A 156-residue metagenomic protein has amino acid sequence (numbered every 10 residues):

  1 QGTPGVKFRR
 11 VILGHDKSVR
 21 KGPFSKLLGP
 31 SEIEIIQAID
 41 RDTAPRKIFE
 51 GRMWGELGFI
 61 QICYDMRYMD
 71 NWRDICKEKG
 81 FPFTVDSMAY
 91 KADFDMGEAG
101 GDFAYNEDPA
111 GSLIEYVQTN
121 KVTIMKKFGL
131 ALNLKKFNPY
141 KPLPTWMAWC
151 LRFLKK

Functional and structural regions predicted by a protein language model:
Q1-S31, G97: Core segments of cupin and vicinal oxygen chelate
T3-V6, H15, E56, G101-D102 (+1 more regions): Intrinsically disordered, low-complexity regions
H15-D16, Q118-K121: Short beta-strand-to-coil "C-cap" segments at the C-terminal boundary of structured domains/repeats, marking
G29-L113, N120, N138-K156: Vicinal oxygen chelate
R46, Y116-V117, K126-G129: Short, solvent-exposed loop/turn and secondary-structure capping segments
V122-K136: A short, polar/charged loop-to-alpha-helix boundary motif
